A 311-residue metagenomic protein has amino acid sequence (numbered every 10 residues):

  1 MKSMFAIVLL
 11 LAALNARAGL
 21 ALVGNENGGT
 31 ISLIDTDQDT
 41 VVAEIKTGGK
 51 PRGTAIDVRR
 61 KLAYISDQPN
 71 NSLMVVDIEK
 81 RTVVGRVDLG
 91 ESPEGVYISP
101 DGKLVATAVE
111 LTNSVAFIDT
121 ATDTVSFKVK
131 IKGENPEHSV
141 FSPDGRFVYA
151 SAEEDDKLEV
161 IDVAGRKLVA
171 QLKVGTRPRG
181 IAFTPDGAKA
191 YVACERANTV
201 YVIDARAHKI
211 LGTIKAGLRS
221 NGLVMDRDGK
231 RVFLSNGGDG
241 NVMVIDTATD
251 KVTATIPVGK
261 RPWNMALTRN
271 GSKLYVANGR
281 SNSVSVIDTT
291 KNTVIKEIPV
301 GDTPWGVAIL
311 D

Functional and structural regions predicted by a protein language model:
M1-V8, R17: Sec-dependent signal peptide recognition, specifically the positively charged N-region followed immediately by
L10-D311: Predominantly soluble domains enriched in secretory-pathway, periplasmic, or organellar proteins
